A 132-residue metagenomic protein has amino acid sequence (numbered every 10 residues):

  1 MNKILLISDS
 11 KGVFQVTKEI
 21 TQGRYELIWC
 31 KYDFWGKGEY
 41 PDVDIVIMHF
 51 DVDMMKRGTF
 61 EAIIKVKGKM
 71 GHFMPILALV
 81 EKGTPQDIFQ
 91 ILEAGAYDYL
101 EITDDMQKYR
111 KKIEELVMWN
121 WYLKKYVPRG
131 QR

Functional and structural regions predicted by a protein language model:
S10-D33: Two-component/phosphorelay signaling modules centered on CheY-like receiver
W29-W35, R57-F60: Helix N-cap/capping motif at the beta->alpha junctions
E39-M70, E81: Conserved phosphotransfer microenvironments
V46, I76, Y99-L100: Two-component signal transduction core modules
F73-G83: A short, hydrophobic beta-strand element within the central beta-sheet of small alpha/beta folds
K82-D98: Alpha4 helix (beta4-alpha4-beta5 surface) of REC/receiver domains from two-component response regulators
D104-I113: C-terminal output helix
M118-R132: CheY-like receiver
